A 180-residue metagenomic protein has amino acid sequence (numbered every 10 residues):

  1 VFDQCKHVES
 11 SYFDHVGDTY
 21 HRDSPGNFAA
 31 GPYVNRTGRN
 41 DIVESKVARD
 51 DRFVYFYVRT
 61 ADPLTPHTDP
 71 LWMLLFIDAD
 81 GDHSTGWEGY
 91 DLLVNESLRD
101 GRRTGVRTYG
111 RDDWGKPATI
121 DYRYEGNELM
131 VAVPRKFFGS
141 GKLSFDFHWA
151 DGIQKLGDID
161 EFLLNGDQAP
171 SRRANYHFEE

Functional and structural regions predicted by a protein language model:
V1-F28, P32, G38, I42 (+1 more regions): Acidic, glycine-anchored loop motifs typical of Ca2+
V1-V8, F76-D100, K136-E180: Acidic/polar low-complexity flexible segments
P32-V34, S45, L71: Accessory, solvent-exposed terminal regions and/or long lumenal/extracellular loops of proteins
R36-N40, K46, V54-R59: Segments forming glycine/polar-rich beta-alpha architectures that bind adenosine-containing cofactors
G38, V106-T119: Short beta-strand and strand-turn-strand segments in soluble, beta-rich domains
V43-K46, P117-Y122: Beta-strand-rich interaction surfaces with strong enrichment in secreted/lumenal proteins
R52-D62, E128-P134: Short, well-ordered beta-strand segments enriched in hydrophobic/aromatic residues
H67-L74: Short coil-to-beta strand junction motifs in C2/discoidin
